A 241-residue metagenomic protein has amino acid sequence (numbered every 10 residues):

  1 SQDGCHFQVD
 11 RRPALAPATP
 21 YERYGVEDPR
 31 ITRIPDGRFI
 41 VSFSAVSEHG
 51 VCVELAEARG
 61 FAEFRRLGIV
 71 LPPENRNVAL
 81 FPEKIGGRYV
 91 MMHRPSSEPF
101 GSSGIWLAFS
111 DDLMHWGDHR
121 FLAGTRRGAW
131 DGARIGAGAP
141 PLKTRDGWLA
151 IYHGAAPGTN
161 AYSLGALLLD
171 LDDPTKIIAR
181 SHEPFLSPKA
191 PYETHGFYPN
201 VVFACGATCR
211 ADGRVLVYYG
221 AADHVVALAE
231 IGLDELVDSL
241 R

Functional and structural regions predicted by a protein language model:
S1-Y24, T32-A133, L142-N200, R210-R241: Beta-rich carbohydrate-recognition and catalytic domains
A139: Catalytic core of Fe(II)/2-oxoglutarate
